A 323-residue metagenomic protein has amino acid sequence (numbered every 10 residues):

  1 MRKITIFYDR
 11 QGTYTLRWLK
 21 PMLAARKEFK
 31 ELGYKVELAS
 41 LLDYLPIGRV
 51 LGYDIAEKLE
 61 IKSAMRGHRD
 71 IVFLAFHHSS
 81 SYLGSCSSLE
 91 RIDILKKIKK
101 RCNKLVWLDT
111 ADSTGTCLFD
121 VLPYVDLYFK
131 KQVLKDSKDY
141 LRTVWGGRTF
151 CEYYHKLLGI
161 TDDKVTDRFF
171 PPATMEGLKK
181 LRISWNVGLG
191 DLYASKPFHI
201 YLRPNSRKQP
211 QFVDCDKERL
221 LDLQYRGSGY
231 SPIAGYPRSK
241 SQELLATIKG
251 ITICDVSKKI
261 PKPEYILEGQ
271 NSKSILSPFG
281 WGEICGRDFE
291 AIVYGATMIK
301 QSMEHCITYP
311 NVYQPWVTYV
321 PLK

Functional and structural regions predicted by a protein language model:
R2-G286, I299-P315: Nucleotide-sugar donor-binding catalytic core of glycosyltransferases
I292-V293: Short alpha-helix at the nucleotide-sugar/activated-sugar donor binding site of glycosyltransferases and closely
A296: Glycine-enriched catalytic-core subsegment of oxygenase/oxidase enzymes
Y319-K323: Conserved acidic donor-binding segment of nucleotide-sugar-dependent glycosyltransferases
